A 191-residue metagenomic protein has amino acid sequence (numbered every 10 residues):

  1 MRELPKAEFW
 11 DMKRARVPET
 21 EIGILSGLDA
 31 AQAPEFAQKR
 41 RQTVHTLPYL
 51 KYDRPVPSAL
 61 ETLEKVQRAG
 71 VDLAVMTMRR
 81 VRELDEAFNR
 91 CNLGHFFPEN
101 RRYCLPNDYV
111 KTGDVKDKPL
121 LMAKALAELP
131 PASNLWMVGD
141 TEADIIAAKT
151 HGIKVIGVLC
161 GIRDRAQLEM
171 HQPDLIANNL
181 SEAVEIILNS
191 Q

Functional and structural regions predicted by a protein language model:
M1-P57, E61-R68: N-terminal helical cap/lid subdomain that shapes the substrate entry/recognition surface in HAD-like hydrolases
L60-K65, T141-D144, L159-Q167: Short glycine/proline-centered loop/turn elements that form peptide/ligand docking sites
A69-V71, A127-N134, S190-Q191: Glycine-rich phosphate-binding loop signature in dinucleotide/nucleotide-binding domains
V75, M137-G139, I176: A structural signal for the hydrophobic beta-strands that form the central parallel beta-sheet of Rossmann-like
T77-R79: Conserved phosphate-coupling serine/threonine residues in phosphotransfer and NTP-handling enzymes
V81-W136, I146, T150-H151, R165-E169: Substrate-recognition "cap/lid" segment bordering the active-site pocket of phosphatases
C104, L175-N179: Short acidic-hydrophobic, aromatic-tinged amphipathic segments that line or gate anion-handling sites
